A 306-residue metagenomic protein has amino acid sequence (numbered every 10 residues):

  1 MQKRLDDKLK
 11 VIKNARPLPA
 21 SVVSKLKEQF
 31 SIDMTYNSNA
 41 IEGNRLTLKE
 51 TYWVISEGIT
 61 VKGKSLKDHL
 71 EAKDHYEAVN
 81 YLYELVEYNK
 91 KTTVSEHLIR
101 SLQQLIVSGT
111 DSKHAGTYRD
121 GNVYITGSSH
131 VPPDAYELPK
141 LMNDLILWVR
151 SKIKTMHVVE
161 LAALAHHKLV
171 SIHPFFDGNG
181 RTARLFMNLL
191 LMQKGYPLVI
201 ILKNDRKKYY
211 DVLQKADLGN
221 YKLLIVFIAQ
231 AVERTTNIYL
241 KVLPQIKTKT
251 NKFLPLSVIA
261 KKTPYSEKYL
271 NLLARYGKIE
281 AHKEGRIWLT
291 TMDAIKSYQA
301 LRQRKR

Functional and structural regions predicted by a protein language model:
M1-D177, R181-R306: FIC/Doc superfamily catalytic core
